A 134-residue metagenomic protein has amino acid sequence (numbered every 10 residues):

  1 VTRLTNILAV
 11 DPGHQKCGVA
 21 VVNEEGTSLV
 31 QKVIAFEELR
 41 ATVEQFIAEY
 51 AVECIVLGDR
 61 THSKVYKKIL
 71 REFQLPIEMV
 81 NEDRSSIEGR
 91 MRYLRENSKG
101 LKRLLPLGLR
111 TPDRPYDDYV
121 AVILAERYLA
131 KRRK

Functional and structural regions predicted by a protein language model:
T2-V10, H14-K134: Phosphate- and other anionic-substrate recognition elements at nucleic-acid/protein interfaces
